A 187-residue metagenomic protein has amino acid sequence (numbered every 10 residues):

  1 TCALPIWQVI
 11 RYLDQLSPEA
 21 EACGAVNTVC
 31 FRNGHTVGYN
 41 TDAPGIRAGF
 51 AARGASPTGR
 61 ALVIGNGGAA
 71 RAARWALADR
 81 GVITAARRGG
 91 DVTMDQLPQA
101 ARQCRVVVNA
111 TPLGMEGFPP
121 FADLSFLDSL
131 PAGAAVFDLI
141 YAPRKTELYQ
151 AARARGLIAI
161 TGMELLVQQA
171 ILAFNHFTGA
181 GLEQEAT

Functional and structural regions predicted by a protein language model:
C2-L4: Short, small-residue-biased leader/transition segments that mark boundaries at the very start of proteins
W7-P57: Glycine/small-residue-rich loop that forms an oxyanion/phosphate-binding "nest" at active or ligand-binding sites
N40-A43, F50, G59-A78: Glycine-rich adenosine-cofactor-binding loop
G45-S56, G68-R71, G90-D95, A122: Active-site glycine-rich loop that binds ribose-phosphate moieties when present
A48, L157-G181: Active-site capping/gating segments
P57-R60, G133: Phosphate-coordination loops involved in phosphoryl transfer and adenosine-cofactor binding
D79-M94: NAD(P)-binding Rossmann-fold cofactor-contacting core
D91-I160: Rossmann-like adenosine-cofactor binding region
